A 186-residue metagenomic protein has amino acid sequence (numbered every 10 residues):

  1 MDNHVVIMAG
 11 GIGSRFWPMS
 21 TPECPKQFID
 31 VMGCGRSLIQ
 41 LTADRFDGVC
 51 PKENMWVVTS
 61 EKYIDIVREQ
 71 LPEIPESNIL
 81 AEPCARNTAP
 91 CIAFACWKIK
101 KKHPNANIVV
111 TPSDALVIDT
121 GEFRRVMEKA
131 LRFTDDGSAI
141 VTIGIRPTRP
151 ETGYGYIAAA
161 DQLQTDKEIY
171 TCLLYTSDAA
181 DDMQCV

Functional and structural regions predicted by a protein language model:
M1-I7, R15-P18, P22, G33-P112 (+2 more regions): Conserved N-terminal catalytic core of the sugar/cofactor nucleotidyltransferase
G121-I143: Conserved donor-nucleotide/metal-binding helix-loop-beta segment in metal-dependent transferases, i.e., the alpha-helix
G144-A158: Proline/glycine-rich low-complexity loops and linkers
E168-L174: Internal, well-ordered alpha/beta segment that forms a basic, Gly-enriched binding/recognition surface
Y175-D182: Conserved small/polar residues in nucleotide/adenosyl-binding loops
C185: Cationic, low-complexity basic patches in intrinsically disordered or flexible, solvent-exposed regions
